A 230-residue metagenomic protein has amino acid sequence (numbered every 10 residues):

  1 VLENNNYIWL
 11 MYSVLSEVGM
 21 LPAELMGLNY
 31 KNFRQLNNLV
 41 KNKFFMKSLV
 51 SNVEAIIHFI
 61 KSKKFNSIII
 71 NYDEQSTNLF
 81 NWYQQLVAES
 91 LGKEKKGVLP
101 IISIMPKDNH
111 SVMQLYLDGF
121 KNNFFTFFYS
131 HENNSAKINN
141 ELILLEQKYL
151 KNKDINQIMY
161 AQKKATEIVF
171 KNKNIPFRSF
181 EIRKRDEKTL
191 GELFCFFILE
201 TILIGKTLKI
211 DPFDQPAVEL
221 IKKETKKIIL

Functional and structural regions predicted by a protein language model:
V1-T126, N134, D214, V218-L230: Active-site phosphate/pyrophosphate-binding segments
L2-Y7, L150-K151, K209: Short beta-alpha connecting loops at secondary-structure transitions that line or flank enzyme active sites
P22, I68-I69, Q147-K153, K206: Charged, low-complexity surface segments at secondary-structure and domain boundaries
G27, K63-K64, Y129, N174-P176 (+1 more regions): Glycine-centered secondary-structure boundary/capping sites
I101-D186: Helicase-primase coupling helices
G191-L230: Generic C-terminus detector
